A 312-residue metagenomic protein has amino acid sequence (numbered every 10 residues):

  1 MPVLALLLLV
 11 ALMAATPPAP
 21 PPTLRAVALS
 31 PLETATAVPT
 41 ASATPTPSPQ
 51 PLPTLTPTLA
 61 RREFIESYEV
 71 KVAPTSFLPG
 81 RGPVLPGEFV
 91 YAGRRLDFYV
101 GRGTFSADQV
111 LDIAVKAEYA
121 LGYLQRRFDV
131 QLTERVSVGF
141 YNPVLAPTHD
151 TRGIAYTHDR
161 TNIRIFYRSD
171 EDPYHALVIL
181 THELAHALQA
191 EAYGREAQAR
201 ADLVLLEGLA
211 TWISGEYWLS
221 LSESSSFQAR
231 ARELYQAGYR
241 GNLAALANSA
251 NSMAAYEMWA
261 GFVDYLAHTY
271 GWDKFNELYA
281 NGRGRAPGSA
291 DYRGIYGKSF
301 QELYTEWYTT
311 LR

Functional and structural regions predicted by a protein language model:
M1-V3: N-terminal Sec-pathway targeting helices
L8-L85, R312: Ser/Thr-rich, Proline-interspersed low-complexity disordered segments
L59-S76, F128-S137, Y156-Y167, L209-W218 (+2 more regions): Short charge-dense sequence patches
F64-E69, L85-A197, D202, P287-G288: Juxtacatalytic substrate-recognition/specificity segment
P74, A107-D108, A250: Short, contiguous strand/loop micro-motifs
A155-T157, H175, I179, R195-R312: Acidic/His/Gly-enriched intrinsically disordered linker/tail segments that often contain short helix/coil "MoRF-like"
